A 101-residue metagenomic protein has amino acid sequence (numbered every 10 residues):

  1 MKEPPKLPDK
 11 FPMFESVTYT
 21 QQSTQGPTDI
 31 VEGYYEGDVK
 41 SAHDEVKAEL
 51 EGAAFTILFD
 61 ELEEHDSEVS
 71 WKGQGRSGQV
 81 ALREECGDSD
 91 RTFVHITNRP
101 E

Functional and structural regions predicted by a protein language model:
M1-E101: An acidic-aromatic pocket/loop used at catalytic or ligand-binding sites
